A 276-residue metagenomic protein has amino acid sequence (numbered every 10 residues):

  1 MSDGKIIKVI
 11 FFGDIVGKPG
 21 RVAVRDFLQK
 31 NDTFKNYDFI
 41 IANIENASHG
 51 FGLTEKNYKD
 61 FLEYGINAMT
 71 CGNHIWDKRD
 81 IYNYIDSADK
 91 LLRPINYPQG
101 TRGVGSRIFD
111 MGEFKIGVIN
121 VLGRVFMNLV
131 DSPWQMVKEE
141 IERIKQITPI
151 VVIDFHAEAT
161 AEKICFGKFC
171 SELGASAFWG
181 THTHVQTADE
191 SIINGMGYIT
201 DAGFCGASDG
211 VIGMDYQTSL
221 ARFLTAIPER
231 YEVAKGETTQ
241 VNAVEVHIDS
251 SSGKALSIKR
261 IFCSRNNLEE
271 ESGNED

Functional and structural regions predicted by a protein language model:
M1-D276: Acidic, metal/ion-coordinating pockets
